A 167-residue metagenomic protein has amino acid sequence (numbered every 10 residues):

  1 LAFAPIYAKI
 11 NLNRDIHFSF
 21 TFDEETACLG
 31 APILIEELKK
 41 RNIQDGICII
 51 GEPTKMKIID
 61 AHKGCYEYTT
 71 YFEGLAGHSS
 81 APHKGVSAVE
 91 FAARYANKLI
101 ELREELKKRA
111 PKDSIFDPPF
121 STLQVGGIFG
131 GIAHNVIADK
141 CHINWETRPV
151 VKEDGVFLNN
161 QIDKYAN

Functional and structural regions predicted by a protein language model:
L1-E67: Acidic/histidine-rich catalytic neighborhood of metal-dependent amide-processing enzymes
T69-N167: Metal-dependent amide/peptide-bond hydrolase catalytic core, centered on the "pita-bread" metallohydrolase fold
